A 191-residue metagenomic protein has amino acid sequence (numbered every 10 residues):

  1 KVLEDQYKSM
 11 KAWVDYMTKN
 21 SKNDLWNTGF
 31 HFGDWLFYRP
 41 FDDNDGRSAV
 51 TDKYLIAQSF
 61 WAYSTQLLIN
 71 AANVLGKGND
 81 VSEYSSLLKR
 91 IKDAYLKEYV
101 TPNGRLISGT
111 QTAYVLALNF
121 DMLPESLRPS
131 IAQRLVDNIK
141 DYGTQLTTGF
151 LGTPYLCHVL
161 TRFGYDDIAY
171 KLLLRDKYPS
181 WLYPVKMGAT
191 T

Functional and structural regions predicted by a protein language model:
K1-T191: Active-site core of glycosidic bond-cleaving carbohydrate-active enzymes
